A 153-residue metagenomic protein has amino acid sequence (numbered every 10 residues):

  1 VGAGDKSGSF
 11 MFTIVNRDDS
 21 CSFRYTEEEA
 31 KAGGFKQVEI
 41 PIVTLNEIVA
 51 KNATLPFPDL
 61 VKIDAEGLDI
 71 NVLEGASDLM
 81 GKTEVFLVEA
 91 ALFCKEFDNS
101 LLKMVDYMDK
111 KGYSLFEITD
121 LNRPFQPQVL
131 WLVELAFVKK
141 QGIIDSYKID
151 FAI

Functional and structural regions predicted by a protein language model:
V1-I153: Phosphate/nucleotide-binding beta-alpha loop and adjacent structural elements of enzyme active sites
